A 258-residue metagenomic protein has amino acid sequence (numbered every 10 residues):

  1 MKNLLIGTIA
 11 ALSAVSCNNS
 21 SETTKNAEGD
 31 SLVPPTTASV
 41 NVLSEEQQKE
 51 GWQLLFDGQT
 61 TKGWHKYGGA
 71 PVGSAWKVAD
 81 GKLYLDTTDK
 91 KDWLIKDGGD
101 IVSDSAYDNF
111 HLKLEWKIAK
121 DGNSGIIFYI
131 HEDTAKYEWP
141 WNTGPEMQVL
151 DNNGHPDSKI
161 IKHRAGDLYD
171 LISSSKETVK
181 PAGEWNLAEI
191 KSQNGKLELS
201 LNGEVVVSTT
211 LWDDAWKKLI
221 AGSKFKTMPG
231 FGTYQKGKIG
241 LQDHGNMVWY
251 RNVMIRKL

Functional and structural regions predicted by a protein language model:
K2-G7: Sec-dependent signal peptide recognition, specifically the positively charged N-region followed immediately by
N18-L258: Carbohydrate-interacting regions of secretory-pathway proteins
